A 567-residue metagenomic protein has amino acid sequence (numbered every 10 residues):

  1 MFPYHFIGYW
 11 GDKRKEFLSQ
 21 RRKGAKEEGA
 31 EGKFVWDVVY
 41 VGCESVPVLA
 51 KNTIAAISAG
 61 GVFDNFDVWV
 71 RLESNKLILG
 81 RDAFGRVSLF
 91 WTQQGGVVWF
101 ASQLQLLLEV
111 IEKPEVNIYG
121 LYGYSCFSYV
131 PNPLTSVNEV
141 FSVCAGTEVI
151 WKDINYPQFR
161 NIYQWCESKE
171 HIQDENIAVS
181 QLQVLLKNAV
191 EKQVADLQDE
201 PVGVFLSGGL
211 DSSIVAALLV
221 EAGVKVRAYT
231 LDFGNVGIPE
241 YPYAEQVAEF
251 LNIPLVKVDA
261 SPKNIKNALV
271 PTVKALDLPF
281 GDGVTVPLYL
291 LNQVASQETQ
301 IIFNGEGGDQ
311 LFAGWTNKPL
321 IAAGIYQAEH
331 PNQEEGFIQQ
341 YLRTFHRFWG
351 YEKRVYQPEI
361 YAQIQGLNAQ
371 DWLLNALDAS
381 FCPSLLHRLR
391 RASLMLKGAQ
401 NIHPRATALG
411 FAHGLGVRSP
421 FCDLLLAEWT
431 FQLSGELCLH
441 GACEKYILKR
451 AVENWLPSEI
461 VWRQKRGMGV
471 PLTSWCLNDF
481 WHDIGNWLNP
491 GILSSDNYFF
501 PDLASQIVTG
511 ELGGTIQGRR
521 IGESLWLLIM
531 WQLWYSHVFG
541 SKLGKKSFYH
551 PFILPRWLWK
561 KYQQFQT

Functional and structural regions predicted by a protein language model:
M1-D12, N138-C144, V284, I301-F303 (+1 more regions): Adenosyl-5′-phosphate
M1-F17, R21, G29-V270, A275-L276 (+3 more regions): Cysteine-centered catalytic environments shared across enzyme families
I78, V87-F90, L108, G237 (+4 more regions): Short catalytic/ligand-binding loop motif for oxyanion handling, primarily in non-cytosolic enzymes, centered on
T272-K274, T316-A323, K545-K546: Short secondary-structure boundary/capping segments
Q293-S296: Active-site nucleotide-sugar/metal-binding loop of Leloir-type enzymes
T299-W315, R463: Short acidic/histidine-rich active-site segments
F312-Q339: A mobile, often basic/glycine-rich helix-loop segment that functions as the active-site lid/recognition loop
